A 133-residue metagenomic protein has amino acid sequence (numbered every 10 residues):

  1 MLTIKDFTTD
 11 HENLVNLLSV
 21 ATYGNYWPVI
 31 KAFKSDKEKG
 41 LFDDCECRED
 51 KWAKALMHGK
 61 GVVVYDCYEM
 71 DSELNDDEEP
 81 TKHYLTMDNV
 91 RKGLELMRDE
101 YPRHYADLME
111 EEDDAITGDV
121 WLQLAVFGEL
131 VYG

Functional and structural regions predicted by a protein language model:
M1, D66-D71, G128: Short, flexible beta-strand-to-coil junctions
M1-Y65: Long, contiguous N-terminal structural blocks used for assembly/anchoring
D6-D10, R48, K82-N89, E110-D114 (+1 more regions): Non-membrane alpha-helical secondary structure
L17, A32, K51-A55, N89-E100 (+2 more regions): Charge-rich, solvent-exposed alpha-helical interaction surfaces
V20-G24, D36, H58-G59, L96-H104 (+2 more regions): Surface-exposed polar/charged interaction patches
E73-T81, L85-G93, Y101-A106: Acidic, low-complexity, intrinsically disordered interaction modules
D107-Y132: Acidic, proline/glycine-rich low-complexity IDRs
